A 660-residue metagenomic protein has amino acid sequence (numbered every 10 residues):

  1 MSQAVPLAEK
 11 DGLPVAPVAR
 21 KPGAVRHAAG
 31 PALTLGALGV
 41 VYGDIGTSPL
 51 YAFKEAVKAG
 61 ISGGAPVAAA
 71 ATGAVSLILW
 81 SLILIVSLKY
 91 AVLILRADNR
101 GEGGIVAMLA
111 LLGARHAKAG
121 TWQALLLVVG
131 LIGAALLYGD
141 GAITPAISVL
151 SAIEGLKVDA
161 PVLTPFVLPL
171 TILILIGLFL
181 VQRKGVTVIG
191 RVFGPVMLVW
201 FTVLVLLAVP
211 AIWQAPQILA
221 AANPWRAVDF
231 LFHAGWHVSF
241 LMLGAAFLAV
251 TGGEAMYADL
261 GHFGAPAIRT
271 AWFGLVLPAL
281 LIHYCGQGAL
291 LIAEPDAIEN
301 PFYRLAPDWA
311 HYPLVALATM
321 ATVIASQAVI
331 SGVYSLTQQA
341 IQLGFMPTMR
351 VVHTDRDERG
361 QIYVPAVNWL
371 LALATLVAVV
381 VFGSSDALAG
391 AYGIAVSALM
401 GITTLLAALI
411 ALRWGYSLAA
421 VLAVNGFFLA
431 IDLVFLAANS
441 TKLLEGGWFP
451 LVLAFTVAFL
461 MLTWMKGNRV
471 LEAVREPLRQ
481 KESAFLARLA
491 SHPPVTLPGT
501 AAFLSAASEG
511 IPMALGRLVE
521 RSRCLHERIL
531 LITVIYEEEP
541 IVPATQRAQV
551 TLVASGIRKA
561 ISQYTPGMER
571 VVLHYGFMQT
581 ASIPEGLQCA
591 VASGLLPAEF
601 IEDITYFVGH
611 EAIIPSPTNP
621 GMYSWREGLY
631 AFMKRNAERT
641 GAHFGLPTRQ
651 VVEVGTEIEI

Functional and structural regions predicted by a protein language model:
S2-I660: The structured alpha-helical core of multi-pass membrane proteins
